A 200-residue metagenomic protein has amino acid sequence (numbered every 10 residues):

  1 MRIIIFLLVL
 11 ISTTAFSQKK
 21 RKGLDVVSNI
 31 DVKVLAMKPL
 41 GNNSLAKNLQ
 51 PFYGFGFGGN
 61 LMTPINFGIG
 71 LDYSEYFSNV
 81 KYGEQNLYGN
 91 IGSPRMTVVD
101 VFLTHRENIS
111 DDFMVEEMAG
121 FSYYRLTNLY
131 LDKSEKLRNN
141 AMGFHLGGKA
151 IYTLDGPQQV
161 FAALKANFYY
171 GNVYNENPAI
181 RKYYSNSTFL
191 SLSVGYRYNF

Functional and structural regions predicted by a protein language model:
M1-G23, F200: Bacterial Sec-dependent N-terminal signal peptides
Q18-I69, R197-N199: Short glycine/proline- and aromatic-enriched beta-strand/turn motifs that initiate or cap beta-hairpins
L24-S28, L49-F55, S93-V99, F113 (+2 more regions): Residues that define the transmembrane beta-barrel architecture of outer-membrane proteins
V26-V32, F67-L71, V99, V115-A119 (+3 more regions): Transmembrane beta-strands of outer-membrane beta-barrel proteins
G41, F102, D132-K133, G147: Short structured motifs
N42-N48, V80-L87, T127-E135, V173-I180: Outer-membrane beta-barrel translocator domains and adjoining extracellular loop/strand segments of Gram-negative
G58-L131, N139-A141, Y152-G156, Y198-F200: Gram-negative (and chloroplast) outer-membrane scaffold detector with strong preference for beta-barrel transmembrane
L146-F200: Predominantly the C-terminal beta-signal and adjacent terminal strand-loop region of outer-membrane beta-barrel
